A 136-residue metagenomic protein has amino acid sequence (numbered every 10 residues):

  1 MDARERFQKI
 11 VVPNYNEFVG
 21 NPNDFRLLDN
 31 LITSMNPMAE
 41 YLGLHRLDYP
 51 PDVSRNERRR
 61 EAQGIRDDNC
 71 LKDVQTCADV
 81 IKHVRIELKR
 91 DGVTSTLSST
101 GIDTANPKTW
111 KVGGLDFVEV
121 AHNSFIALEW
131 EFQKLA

Functional and structural regions predicted by a protein language model:
M1-T33, L47-A136: Acidic, Ser/Thr/Gly/Pro-rich intrinsically disordered interaction regions
N36-D48: Extended, well-ordered alpha-helical segments in internal regulatory regions
